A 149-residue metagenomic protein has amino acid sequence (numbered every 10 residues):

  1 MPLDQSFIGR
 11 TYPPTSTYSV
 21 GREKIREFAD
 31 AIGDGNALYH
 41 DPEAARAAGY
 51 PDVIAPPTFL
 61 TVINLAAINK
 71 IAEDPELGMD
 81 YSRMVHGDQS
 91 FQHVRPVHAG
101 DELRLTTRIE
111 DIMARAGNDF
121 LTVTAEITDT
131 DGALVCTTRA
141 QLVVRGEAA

Functional and structural regions predicted by a protein language model:
M1-F7, D88, H93-A149: HotDog/MaoC-like acyl-thioester-processing domains
M1-H86: Hot-dog-fold acyl-thioester-processing enzymes
